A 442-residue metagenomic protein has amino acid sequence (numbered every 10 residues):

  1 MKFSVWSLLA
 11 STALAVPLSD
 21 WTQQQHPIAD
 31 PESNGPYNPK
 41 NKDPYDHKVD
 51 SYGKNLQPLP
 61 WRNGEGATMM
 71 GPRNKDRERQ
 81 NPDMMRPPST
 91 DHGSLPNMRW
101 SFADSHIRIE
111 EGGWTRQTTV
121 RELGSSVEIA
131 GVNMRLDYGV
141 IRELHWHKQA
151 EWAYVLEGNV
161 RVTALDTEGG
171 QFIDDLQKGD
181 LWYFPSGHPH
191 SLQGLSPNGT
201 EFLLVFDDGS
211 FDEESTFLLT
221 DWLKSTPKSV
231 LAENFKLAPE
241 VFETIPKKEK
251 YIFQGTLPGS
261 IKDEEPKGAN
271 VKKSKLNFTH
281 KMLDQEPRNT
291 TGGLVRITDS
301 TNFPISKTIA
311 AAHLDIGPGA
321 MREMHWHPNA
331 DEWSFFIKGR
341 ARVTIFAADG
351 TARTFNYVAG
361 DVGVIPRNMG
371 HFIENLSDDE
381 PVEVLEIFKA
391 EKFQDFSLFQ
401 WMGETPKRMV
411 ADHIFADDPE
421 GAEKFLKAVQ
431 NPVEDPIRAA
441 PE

Functional and structural regions predicted by a protein language model:
M1-L18: Fungal secretory targeting signals
V16-A130, V230-H313, G317, E323 (+1 more regions): A short, N-terminal "cap"/entry segment at the start of jelly-roll beta-barrel domains of the cupin/DSBH fold
V16-W21, Q177-K178, Y183-E213, D331 (+2 more regions): Ligand-binding loop in jelly-roll beta-barrel domains
V132-N133, D137-V140, P185-G187, A312-H313 (+2 more regions): Conserved SET/PR-domain catalytic core that frames the SAM/AdoMet-binding pocket
L136, W152, D166-G187, W333 (+1 more regions): Short acidic-glycine-tyrosine-enriched beta hairpin
Y138-I141, W146-E168, P318-M321, W326-D349 (+1 more regions): Glycine- and acidic-residue-biased ligand/ion/polar-headgroup-sensing regions
W146-Q149, L165-E168, S196-P197, L204 (+6 more regions): Short coil/turn segments at secondary-structure boundaries
G199-L257, P381-P436: Active-site-adjacent segment of 2-oxoglutarate/Fe(II) JmjC oxygenases
